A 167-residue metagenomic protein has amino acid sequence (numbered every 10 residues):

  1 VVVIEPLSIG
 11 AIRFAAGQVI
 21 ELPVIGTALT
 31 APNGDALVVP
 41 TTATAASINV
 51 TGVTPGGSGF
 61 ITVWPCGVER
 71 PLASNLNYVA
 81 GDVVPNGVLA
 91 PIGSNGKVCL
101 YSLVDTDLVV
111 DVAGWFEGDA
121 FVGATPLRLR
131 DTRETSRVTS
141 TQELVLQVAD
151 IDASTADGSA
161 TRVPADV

Functional and structural regions predicted by a protein language model:
V1-V167: Short edge beta-strands and adjacent beta->alpha junctions
